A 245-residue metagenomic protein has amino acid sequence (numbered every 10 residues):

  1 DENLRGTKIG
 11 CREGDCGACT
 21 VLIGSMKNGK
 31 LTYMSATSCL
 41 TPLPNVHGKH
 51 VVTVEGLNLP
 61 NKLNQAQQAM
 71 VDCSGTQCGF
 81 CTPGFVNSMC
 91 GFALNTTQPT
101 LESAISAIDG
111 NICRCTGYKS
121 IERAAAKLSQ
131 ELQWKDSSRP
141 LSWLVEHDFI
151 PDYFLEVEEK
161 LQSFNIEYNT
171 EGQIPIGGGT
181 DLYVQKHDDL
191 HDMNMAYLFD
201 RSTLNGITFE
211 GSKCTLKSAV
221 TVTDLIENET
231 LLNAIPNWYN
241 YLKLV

Functional and structural regions predicted by a protein language model:
D1-Q162, S202-L204, E210-T215, V220-V222 (+1 more regions): Signature of N-terminal electron-transfer/Fe-S-associated modules in redox systems
F85, I166, D181-F199, G206: Extended, folded domain segments that form the structural surfaces/walls around functional sites
E159-Q173, D189-L190, S212, A234: Noncatalytic alpha-helical scaffold of FAD-dependent oxidoreductases
I174-G177, A196: Short, hydrophobic beta-strand segments that form beta-sheet elements in well-ordered domains
I176-D181, S218: Glycine-rich beta-strand-to-loop/alpha-helix junction loops that act as flexible
M193-M195, L232-I235: Cytochrome P450 catalytic domain signature, combining two hallmark sequence patches
P236-V245: Contiguous domain-boundary segments centered on the initiation and propagation of an alpha-helix
